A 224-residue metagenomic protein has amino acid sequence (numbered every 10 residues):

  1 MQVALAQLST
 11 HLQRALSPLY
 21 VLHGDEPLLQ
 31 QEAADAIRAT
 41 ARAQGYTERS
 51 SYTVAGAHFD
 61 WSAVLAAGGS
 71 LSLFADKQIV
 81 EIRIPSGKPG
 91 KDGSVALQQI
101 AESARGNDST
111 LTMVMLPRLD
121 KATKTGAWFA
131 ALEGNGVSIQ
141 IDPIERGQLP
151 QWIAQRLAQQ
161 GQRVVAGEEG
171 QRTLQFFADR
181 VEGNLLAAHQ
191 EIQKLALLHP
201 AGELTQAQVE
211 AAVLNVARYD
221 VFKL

Functional and structural regions predicted by a protein language model:
M1-L224: Conserved beta/loop motifs at nucleotide-recognition and modification sites
